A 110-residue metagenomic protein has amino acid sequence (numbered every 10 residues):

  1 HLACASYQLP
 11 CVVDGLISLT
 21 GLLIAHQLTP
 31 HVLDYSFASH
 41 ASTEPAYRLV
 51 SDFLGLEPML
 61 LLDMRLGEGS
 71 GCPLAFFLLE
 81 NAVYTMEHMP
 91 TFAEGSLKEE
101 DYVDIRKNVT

Functional and structural regions predicted by a protein language model:
H1-T110: N-terminal loops that bind phosphate or other acidic moieties and the adjacent beta-alpha structural core
